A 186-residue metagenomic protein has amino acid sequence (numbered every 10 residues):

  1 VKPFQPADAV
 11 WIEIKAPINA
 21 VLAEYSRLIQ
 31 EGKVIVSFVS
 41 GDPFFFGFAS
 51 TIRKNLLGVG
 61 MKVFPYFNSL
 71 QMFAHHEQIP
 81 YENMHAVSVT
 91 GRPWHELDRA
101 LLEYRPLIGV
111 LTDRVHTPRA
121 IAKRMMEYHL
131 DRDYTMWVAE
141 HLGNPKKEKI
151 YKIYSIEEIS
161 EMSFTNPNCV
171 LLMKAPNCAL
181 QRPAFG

Functional and structural regions predicted by a protein language model:
V1, V63-P65, M136-E140: Short internal beta-strands
V1-K62, Q71, S160, N168: Class I S-adenosyl-L-methionine
K2, N68-M72, P93, T117-P118 (+1 more regions): Short gly/pro/ser/thr-enriched loop/turn and capping motifs at secondary-structure boundaries
Q5-P6, A49-I52, H75, I121-K123 (+1 more regions): Short amphipathic alpha-helical segments
I12-I18, V87-G91, H141: Short beta->alpha junction loops
S26-G32, H76-I79, D98-Y104, K149-E157: Short, surface-exposed amphipathic charged segments that create phosphate/polyanion-binding patches used for binding
K33-I35, R105-G186: A contiguous loop/helix-start segment that scaffolds small-molecule binding in enzyme catalytic cores
G41-R105: Class I SAM-dependent methyltransferase SAM-binding "motif I" and its flanking Rossmann-like core
